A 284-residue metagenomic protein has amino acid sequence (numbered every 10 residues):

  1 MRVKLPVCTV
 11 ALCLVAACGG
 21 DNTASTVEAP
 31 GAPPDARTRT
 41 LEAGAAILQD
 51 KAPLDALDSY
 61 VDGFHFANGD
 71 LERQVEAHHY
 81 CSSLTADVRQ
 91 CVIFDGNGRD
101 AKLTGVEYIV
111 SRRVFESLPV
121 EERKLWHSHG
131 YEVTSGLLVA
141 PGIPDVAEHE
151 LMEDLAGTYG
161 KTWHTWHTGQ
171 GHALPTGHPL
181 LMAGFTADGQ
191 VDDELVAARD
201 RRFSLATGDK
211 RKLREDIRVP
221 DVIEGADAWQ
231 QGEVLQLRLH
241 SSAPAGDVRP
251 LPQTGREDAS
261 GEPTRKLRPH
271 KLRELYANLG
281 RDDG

Functional and structural regions predicted by a protein language model:
M1-V7: Bacterial N-terminal signal peptides that target proteins for export
T9-L12: Alpha-helical transmembrane segments
L14-A17: C-terminal motif of bacterial Sec signal peptides marking the signal peptidase cleavage site
G19-V88, T158-T162, W166-G284: N-terminal domain-onset segments
A46-V120, K124-Y131, S135-G136: Extracytoplasmic c-type cytochrome modules immediately beyond a signal peptide or single-pass transmembrane anchor
D95-N97, R123-L125, G136-A140, L195-R202 (+1 more regions): Short C-terminal domain-edge/linker segments immediately following a structured domain
N97-L181: An exposed acidic His-Trp-rich patch
